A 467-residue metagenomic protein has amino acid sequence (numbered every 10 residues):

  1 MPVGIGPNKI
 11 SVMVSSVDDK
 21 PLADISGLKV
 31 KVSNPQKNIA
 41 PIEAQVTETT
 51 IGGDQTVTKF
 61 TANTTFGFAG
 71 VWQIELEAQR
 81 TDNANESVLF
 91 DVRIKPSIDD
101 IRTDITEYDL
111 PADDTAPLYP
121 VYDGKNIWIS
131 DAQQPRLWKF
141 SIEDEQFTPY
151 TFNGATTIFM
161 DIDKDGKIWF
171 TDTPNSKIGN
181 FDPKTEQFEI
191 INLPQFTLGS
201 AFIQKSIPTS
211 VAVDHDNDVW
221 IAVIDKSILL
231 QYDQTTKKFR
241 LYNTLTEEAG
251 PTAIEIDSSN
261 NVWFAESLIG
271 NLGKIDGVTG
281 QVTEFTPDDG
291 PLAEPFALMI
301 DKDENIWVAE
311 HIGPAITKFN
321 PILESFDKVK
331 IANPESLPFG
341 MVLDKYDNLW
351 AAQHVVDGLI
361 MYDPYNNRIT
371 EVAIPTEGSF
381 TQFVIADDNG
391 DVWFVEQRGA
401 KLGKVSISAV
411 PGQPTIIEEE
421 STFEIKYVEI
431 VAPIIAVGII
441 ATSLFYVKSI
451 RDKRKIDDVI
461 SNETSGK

Functional and structural regions predicted by a protein language model:
M1-T103, I190, N243, K330-I331 (+4 more regions): N-terminal soluble domains immediately following signal/targeting peptides that reside in extracytoplasmic
D104-D109, T148-F152, E189-Q195, R240-T244 (+4 more regions): Beta-propeller fold detector
D113-G124, N153-K164, F196-H215, T246-S259 (+3 more regions): Beta-rich, blade/repeat-based domains predominating in secreted/periplasmic proteins but also intracellular
I129-Q133, I168-S176, I221-D225, V262-L268 (+3 more regions): Conserved beta-strand positions in repeat-built beta-propeller and related beta-rich domains
R136-W138, S176-N180, S227-Q231, G270-K274 (+3 more regions): A short loop-to-beta-strand structural motif that recurs across blades of beta-propeller domains
S141-E145, D182-E186, Y232-K237, D276-G280 (+3 more regions): Short loop/turn segments that connect beta-strands within beta-propeller blades
Y365, I374-V431: Blade-level signature of beta-propeller repeat domains, shared across WD40, Kelch, NHL, RCC1 and BNR/Asp-box propellers
D452-K467: Cytoplasmic C-terminal tails of single-pass
